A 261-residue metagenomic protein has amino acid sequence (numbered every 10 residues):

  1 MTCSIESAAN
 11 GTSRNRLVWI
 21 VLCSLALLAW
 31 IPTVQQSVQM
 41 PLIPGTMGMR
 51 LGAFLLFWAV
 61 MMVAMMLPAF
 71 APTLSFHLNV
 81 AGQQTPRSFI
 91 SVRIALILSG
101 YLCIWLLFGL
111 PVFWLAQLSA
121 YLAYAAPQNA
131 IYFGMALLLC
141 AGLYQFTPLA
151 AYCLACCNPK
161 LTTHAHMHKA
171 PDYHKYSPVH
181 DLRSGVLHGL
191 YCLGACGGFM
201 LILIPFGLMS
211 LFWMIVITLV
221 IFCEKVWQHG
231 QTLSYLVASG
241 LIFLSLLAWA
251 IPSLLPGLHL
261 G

Functional and structural regions predicted by a protein language model:
T2-R14, V38-L51, Y121-L137, L143-L190 (+1 more regions): Alpha-helical multi-pass membrane helix bundles of inner-membrane/thylakoid proteins, especially permease cores
A8, L55-L102: Juxtamembrane transmembrane-helix termini in multi-pass membrane transport proteins
A9-C23, R93: Alpha-helical transmembrane segments and their helix-start/interface "positive-inside/aromatic belt" motifs in integral
S24-M40: Alpha-helical transmembrane segments of multi-pass membrane proteins
V60, S184-L190, G197-P205: Generic transmembrane alpha-helix signature in multi-pass membrane proteins, especially transporters/channels
L74-G82, F146-A151, V220-Q228: C-terminal ends of transmembrane helices
R87-Q117, A195-L244: A small-residue-rich subset of transmembrane alpha-helices
L246-G261: Juxtamembrane boundary at the C-terminal end of a transmembrane helix
